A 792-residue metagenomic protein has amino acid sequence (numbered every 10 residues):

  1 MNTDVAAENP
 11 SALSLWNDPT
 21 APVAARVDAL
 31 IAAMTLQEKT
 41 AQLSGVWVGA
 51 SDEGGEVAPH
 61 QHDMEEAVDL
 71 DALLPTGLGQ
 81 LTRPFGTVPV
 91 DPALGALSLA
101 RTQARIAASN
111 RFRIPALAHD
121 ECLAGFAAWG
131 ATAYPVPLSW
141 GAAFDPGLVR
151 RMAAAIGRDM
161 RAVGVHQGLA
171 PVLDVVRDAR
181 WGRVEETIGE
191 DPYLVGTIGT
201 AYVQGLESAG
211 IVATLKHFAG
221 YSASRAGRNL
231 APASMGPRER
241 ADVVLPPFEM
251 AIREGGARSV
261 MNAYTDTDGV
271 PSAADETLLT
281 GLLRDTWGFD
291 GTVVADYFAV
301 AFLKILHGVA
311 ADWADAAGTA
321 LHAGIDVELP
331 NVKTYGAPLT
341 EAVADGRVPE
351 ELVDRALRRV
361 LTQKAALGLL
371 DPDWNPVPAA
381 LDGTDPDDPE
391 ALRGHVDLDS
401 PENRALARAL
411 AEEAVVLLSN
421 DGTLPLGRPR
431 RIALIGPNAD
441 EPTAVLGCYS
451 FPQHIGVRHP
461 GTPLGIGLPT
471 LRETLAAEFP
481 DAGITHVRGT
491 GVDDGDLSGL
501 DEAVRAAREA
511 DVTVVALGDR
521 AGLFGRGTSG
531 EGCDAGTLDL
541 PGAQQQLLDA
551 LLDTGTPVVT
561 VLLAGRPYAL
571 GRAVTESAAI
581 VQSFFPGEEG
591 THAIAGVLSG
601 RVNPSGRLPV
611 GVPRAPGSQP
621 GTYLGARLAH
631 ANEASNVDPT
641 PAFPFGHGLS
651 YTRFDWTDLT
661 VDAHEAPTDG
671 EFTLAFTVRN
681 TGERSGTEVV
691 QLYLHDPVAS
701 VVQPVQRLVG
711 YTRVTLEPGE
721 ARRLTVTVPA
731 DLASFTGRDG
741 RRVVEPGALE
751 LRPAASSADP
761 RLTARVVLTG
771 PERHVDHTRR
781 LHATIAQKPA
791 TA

Functional and structural regions predicted by a protein language model:
M1-T736, E745-S757, R779, A783-T791: Glycoside hydrolase catalytic-domain context in secreted enzymes
D759-V775: Short beta-strand elements
